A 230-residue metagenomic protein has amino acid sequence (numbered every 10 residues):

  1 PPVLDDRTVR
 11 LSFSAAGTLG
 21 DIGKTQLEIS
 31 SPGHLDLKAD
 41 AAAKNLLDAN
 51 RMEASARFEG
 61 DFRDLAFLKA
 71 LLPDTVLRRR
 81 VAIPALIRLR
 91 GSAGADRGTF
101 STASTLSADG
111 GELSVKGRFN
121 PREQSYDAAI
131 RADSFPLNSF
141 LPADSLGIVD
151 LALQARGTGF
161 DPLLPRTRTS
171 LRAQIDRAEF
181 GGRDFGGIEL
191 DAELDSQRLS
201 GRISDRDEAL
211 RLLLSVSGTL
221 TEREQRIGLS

Functional and structural regions predicted by a protein language model:
P1-S230: Interface amphipathic segments
